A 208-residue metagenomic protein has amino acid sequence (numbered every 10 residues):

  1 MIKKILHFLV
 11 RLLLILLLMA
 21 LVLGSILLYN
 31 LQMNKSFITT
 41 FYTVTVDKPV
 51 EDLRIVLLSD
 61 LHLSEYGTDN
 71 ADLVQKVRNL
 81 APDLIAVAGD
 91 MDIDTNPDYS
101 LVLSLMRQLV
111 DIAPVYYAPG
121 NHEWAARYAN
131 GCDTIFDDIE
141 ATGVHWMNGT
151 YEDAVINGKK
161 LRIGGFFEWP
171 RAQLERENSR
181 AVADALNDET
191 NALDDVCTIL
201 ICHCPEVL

Functional and structural regions predicted by a protein language model:
M1-P49: N-terminal membrane-anchoring alpha-helices
L6-F8, F37-T40, D69, F167-R176: Short acidic/polar alpha-helix capping motifs at helix-coil junctions
Q32, V44-V46, Q75-K76, L105-M106 (+2 more regions): Short, flexible, glycine/charge-rich loop motifs used to bind or transfer phosphoryl groups or to couple energy/partner
Q32-N34, D60-Y66, D92-N96, L174-N178 (+1 more regions): Short, flexible loop segments at the rims of nucleotide/cofactor-binding pockets, characterized by
T39-F41, L58, I163: Hydrophobic residues on conserved beta-strands that form the core of alpha/beta folds
F41-T43, K48, G67, L84 (+3 more regions): Solvent-exposed, flexible loop/coil residues
K48, L63, W124-L208: Conserved catalytic scaffold of divalent metal-dependent phosphoesterases
D52-M147: Membrane-embedded segments
